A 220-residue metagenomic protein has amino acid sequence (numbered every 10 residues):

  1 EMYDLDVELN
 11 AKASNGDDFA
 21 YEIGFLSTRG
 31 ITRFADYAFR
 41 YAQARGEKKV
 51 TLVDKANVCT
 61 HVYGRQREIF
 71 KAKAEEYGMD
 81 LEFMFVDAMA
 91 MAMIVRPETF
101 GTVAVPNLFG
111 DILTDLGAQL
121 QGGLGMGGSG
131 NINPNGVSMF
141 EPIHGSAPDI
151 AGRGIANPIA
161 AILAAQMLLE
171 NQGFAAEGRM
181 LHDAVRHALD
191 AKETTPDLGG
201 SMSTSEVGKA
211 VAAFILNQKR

Functional and structural regions predicted by a protein language model:
E1, N10-S14, R67-K73, Q121-G130: A glycine- and small-aliphatic-rich helix-loop capping segment at beta-alpha/alpha-beta transitions that lines
E1-A13, A20-Y21, L108: N-terminal glycine-rich phosphate/adenylate-binding segment common to multiple enzyme folds
A11-V86: Glycine-rich phosphate/diphosphate-binding loop of Rossmann-like nucleotide-binding domains
S27-A35, C59-R67, P97, G110 (+6 more regions): Generic structural signal for well-ordered, non-membrane alpha-helical segments in soluble metabolic enzymes
R45-D54, G78-F85, F174-H182, D190-S201: Flexible, glycine/charged-enriched surface loops at secondary-structure junctions
D80, D87-M91, V95-F100, A213 (+1 more regions): A glycine- and small/hydrophobic-rich beta-loop-beta segment that serves as a flexible "lid/hinge" or phosphate-binding
M91-E193: Glycine-rich phosphate/nucleotide-binding loop
T195-R220: Short, amphipathic C-terminal "tail helix"
